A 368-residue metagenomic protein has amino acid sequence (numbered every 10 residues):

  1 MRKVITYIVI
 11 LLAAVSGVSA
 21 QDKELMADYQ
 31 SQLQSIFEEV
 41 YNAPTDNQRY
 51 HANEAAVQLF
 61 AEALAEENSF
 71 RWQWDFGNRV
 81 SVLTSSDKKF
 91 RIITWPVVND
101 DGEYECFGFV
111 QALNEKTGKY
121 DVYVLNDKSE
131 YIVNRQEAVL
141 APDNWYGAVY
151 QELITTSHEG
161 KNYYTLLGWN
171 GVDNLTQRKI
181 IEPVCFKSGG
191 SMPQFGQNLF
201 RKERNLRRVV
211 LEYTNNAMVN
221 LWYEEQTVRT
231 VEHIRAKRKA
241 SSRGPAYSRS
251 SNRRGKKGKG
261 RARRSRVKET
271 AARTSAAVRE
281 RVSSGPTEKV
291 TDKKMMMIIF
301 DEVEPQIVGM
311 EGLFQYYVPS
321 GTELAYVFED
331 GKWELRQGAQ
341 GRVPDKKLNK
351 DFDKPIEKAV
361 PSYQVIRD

Functional and structural regions predicted by a protein language model:
M1-Q32: Bacterial Sec-dependent N-terminal signal peptides
Q21-I92: Start-of-domain marker
H51-R71, V124-P142, F200-L211, G341-I356: Surface-exposed loop and turn segments in beta-propeller and other repeat-based domains that flank or scaffold
F76-A141: Active-site acidic/histidine clusters and adjacent loop/turn architecture that either coordinate catalytic ions
K89-P96, N162-N170, R229, M296-D301: Short beta-strand elements that form the blades of beta-propeller/WD-repeat-like and other beta-sheet-rich scaffold
F107-E115, I180-S188, P319-D330: Beta-propeller blade signature
Q136-W145, V149-H158, V172, P193-G244 (+4 more regions): Short aromatic loop motif centered on NTY/YTY
L167-F200: Hydrophobic/aromatic-rich, well-ordered segments within soluble, folded domains that form packed cores
